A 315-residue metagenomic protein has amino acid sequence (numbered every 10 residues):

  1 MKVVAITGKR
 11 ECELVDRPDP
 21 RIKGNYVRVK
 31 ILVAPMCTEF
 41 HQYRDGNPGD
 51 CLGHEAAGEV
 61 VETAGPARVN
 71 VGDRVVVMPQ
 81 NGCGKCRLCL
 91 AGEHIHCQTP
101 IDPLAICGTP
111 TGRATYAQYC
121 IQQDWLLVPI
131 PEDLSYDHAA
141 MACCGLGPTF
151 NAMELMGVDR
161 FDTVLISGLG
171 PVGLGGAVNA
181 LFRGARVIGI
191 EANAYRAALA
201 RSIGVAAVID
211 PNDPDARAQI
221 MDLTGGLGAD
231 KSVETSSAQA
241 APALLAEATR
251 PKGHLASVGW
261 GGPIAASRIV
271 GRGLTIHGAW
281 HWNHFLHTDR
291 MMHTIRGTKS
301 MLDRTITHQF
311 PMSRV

Functional and structural regions predicted by a protein language model:
D19-A34, R44-L90, P131-D133: Glycine-rich beta-strand-centered segment in the early N-terminal region that forms part of a ligand/cofactor-binding
P35, A64, S237, G259-W260 (+1 more regions): Short glycine-/small-residue-rich Rossmann-like dinucleotide-binding loops
Q42, C83-S167: NAD(P)H dinucleotide-binding glycine-rich loop of Rossmann-like/cofactor-binding domains, especially the beta1-alpha1
W125, E132-D213: Mid-domain Rossmann-like dinucleotide-binding core that forms the NAD(H)/NADP(H) cofactor-binding site
M156-R160, A198-T275: Glycine-rich cofactor phosphate-binding loops and adjacent beta1-alpha1 units of small-molecule cofactor enzyme domains
P263-Q309: C-terminal substrate-binding/catalytic core of Rossmann-like NAD(P)-dependent dehydrogenases/reductases
